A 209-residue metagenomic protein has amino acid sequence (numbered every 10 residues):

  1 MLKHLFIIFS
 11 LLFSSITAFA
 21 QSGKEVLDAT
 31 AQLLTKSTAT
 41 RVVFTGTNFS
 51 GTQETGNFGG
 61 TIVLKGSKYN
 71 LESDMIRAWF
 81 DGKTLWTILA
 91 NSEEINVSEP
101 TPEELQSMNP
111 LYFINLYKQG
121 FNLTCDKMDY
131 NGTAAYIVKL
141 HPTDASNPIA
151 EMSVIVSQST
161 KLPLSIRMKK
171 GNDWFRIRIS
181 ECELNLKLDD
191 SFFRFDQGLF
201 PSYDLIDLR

Functional and structural regions predicted by a protein language model:
M1-H4, A20: Positively charged n-region of N-terminal signal peptides that target proteins for export
I7-T17: Bacterial N-terminal signal peptides
F19-A39, V43-T45, E54-T55, G82-N147 (+1 more regions): Flexible, processing/modification-adjacent segments and terminal tails in exported/periplasmic/extracellular proteins
T38-G46, F58-I62, S67-L71, A150 (+1 more regions): One face of beta-strands
F49-G51: Sequence/structural signature of outer-membrane beta-barrel proteins
G59-S107, K170-R176: An acidic-aromatic
F121-L208: Gly/Pro-enriched, hydrophobic low-complexity segments that function as extracytoplasmic propeptides/linkers
